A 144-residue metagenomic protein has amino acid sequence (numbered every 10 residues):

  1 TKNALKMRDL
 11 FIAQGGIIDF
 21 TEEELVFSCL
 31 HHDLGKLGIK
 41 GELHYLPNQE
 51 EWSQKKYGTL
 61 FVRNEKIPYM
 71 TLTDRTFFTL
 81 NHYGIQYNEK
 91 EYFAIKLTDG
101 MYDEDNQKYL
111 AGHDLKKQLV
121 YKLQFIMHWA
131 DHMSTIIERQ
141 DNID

Functional and structural regions predicted by a protein language model:
K2-Q140: Divalent metal-dependent catalytic cores for phosphoryl transfer on phosphate-bearing substrates
